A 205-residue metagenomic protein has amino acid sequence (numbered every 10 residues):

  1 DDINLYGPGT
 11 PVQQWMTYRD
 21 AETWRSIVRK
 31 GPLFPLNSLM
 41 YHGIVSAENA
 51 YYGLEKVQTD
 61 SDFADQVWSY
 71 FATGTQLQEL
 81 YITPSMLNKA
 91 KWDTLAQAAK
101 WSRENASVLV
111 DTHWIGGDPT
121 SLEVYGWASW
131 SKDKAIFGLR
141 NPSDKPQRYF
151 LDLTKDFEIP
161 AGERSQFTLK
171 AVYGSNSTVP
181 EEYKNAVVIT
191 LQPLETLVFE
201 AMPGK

Functional and structural regions predicted by a protein language model:
D1-S175, T190-V198: Active-site-proximal substrate-binding groove within the catalytic cores of carbohydrate-active enzymes
T178-K205: C-terminal beta-strand-rich structural cap/linker in extracellular carbohydrate-active enzymes
